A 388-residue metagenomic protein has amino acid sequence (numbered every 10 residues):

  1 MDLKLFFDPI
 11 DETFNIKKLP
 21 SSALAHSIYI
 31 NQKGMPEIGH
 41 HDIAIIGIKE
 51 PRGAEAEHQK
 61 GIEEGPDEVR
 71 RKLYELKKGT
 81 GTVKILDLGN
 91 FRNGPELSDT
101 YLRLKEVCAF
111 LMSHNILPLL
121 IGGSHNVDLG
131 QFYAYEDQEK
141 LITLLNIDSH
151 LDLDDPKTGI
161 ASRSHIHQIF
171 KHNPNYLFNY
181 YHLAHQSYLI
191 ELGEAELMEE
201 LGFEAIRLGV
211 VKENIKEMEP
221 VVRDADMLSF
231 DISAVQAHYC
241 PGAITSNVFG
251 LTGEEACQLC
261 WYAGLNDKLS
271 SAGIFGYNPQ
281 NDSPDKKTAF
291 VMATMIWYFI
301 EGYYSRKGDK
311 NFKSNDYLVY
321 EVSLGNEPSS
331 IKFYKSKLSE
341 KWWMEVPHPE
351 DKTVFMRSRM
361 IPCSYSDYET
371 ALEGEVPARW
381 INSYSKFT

Functional and structural regions predicted by a protein language model:
D2-I274, N278-T388: Conserved alpha-helical scaffold segments that buttress catalytic/binding sites
